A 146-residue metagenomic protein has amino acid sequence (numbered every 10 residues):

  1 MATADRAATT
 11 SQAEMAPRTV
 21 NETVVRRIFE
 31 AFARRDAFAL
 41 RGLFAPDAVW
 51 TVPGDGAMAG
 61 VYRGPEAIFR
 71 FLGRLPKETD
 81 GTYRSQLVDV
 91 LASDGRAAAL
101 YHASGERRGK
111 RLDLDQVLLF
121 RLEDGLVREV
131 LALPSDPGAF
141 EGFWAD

Functional and structural regions predicted by a protein language model:
M1-P46, D146: Short, low-complexity N-terminal intrinsically disordered segments enriched in polar/charged residues
A2, L118-E141: Short beta-strand edge/turn micro-motifs at domain boundaries
V25-I28, A39-R41, A48, G64 (+4 more regions): Hydrophobic pocket/interface hotspot
F38, A45-G95: A solvent-exposed, acidic/Ser-Thr-rich amphipathic alpha-helical stretch
F44, A103-G105, L118, P134: Short beta-strand segments enriched in hydrophobic/aromatic residues within well-folded beta-rich domains
Y83-S85, L112-V117: Short, surface-exposed coil-to-beta transition loops
D94-A103: A short hydrophobic beta-strand element
G105-R111: Short, cysteine-centered beta-strand-loop-beta hairpins and adjacent loop/turn segments enriched in charged/polar
